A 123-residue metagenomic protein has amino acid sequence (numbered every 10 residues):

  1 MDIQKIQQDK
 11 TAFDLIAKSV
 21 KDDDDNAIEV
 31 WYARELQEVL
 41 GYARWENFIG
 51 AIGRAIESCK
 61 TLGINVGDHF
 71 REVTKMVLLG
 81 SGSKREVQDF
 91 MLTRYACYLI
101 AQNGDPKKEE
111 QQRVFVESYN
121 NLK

Functional and structural regions predicted by a protein language model:
M1, A96-C97, A101-K123: Positively charged, phosphate-engaging catalytic surfaces used for nucleic-acid and nucleotide handling
M1-D25: Intrinsically disordered, low-complexity serine/threonine- and proline-rich regulatory segments
V20-A27, L78-K84: Short, ordered beta-strand-loop transition motifs
D23-D24, I28-W45: Polyanion-binding surface elements
A33, A55, C97: Generic structural marker for isolated residues within well-ordered, non-membrane alpha-helices of soluble domains
N47-A55: Short Gly/aromatic-enriched secondary-structure transition segments
A55-G67: Short, basic alpha-helical nucleic acid-contact segments in DNA-binding proteins and DNA transaction factors
E72-K108: Short, well-ordered secondary-structure elements
